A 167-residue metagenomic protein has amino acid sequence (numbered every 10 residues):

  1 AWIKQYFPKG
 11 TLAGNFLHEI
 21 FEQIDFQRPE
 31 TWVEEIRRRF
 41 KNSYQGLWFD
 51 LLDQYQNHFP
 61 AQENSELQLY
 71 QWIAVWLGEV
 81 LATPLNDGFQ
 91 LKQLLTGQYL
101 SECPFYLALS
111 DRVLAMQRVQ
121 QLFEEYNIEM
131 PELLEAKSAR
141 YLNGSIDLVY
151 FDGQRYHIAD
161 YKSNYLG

Functional and structural regions predicted by a protein language model:
A1-G167: Structural signature of nuclease core domains in nucleic-acid processing machines
